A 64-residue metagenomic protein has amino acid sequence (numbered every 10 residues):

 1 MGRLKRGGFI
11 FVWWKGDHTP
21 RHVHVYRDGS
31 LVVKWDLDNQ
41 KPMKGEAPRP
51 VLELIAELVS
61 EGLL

Functional and structural regions predicted by a protein language model:
M1-R21, V25-L64: Metal-centered catalytic cores of metalloenzymes
